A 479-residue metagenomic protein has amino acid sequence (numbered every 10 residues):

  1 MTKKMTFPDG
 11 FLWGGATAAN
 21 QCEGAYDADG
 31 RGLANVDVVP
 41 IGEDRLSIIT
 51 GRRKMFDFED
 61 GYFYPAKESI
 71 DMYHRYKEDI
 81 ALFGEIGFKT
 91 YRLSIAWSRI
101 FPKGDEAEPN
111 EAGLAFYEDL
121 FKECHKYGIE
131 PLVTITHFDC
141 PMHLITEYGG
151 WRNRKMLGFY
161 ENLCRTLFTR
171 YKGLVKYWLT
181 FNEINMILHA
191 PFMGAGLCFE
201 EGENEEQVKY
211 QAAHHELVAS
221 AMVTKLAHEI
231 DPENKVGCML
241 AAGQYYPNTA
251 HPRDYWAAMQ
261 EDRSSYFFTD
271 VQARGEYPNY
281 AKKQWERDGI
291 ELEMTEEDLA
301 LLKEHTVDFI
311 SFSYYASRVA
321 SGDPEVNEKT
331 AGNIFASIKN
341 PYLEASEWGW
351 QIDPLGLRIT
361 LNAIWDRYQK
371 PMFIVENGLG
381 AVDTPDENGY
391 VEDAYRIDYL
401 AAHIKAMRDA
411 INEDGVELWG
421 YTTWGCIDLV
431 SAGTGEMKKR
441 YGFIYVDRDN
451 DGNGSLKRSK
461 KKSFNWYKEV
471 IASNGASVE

Functional and structural regions predicted by a protein language model:
T2-D60, E85, K103-D105, L114-E479: Active-site region of glycoside hydrolase catalytic domains
G61-R75, R152-K155: Active-site mouth loops of central-metabolism enzymes
A66, Y73, G104-A107, E347: Short, flexible active-site loop motifs that bind/organize anionic cofactors or intermediates
D71, R75-A96, E304-I310: Catalytic domains of carbohydrate-active enzymes, especially glycoside hydrolases
I95-P109: Glycine-rich, proline-tolerant flexible connector loops at the mouths of alpha/beta enzymes
